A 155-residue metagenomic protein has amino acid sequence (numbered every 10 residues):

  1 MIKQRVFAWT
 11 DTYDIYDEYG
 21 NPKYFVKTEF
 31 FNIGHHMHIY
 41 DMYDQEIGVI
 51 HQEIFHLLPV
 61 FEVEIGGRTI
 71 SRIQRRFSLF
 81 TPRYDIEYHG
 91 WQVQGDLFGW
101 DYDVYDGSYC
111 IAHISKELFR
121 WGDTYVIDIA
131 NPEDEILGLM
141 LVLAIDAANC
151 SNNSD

Functional and structural regions predicted by a protein language model:
M1-D155: Intrinsically disordered, low-complexity proline/glycine-rich segments
